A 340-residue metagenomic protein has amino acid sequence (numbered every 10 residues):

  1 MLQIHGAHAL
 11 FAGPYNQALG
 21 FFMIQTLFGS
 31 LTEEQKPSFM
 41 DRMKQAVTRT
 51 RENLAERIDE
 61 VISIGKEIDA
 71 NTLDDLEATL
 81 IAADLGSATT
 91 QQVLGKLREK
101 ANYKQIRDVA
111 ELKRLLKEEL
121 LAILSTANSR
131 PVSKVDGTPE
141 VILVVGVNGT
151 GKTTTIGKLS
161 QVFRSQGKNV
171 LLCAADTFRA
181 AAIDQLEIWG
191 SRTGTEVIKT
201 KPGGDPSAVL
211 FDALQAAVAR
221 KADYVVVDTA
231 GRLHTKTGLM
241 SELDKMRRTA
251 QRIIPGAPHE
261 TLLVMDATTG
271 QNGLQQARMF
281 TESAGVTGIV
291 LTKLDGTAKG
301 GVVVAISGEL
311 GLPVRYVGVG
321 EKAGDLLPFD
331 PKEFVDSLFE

Functional and structural regions predicted by a protein language model:
M1-P131, G137-V144, Q161, S165 (+2 more regions): Non-catalytic terminal/linker segments enriched in charged/polar, low-complexity residues
E118-E340: P-loop/Walker A NTP-binding module and the surrounding RecA-like catalytic core of P-loop NTPases
